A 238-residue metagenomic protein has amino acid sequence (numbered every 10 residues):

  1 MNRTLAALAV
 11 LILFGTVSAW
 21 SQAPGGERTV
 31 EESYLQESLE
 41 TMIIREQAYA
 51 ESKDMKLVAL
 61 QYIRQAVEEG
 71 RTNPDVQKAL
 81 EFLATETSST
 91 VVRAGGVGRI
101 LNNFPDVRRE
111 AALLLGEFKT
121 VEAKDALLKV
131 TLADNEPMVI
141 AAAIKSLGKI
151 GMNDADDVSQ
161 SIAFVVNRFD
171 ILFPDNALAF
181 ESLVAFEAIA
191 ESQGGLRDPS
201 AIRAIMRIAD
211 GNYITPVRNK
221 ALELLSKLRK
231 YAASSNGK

Functional and structural regions predicted by a protein language model:
M1-L5: Positively charged n-region of N-terminal signal peptides that target proteins for export
A7-T16: Bacterial N-terminal signal peptides
A19-G25: Boundary at the C-terminal end of the N-terminal hydrophobic targeting segment
G25-S33, K53-R71, V97-L101, P105-T120 (+4 more regions): Structural detector for internal amphipathic alpha-helices that build alpha-solenoid repeat scaffolds
G26-Q47, E69-V97, T120-L132, M152-F169 (+2 more regions): Amphipathic alpha-helical scaffolding segments comprising HEAT/armadillo-like alpha-solenoid repeats
A50: A short, amphipathic alpha-helix used for macromolecular contacts
D134-N135, G211-T215: Short coil/turn segments at helix-helix junctions and helix-capping linkers within large alpha-helical proteins
